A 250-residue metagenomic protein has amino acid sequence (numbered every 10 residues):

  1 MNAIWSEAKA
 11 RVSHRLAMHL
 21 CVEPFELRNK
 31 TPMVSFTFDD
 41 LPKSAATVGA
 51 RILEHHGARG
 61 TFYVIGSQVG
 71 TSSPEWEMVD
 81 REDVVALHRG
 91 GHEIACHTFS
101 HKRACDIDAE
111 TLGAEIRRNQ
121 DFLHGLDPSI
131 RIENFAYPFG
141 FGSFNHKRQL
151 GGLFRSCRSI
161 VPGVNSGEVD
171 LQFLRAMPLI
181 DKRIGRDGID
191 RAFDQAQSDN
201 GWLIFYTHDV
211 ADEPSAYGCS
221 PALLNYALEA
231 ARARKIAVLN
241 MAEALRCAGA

Functional and structural regions predicted by a protein language model:
N2-A3: Carbohydrate transferase catalytic cores enriched for Leloir-type hexosyltransferases
E7-E93, Q120-G125, R131-Y137, D194-Q195 (+2 more regions): Active-site beta->alpha N-cap acidic-glycine motif
A17-R28, G70-T71, H124-G125, S156-V169 (+3 more regions): C-terminal domain-boundary segment and adjacent tail
P32-S35, G201-F205: Generic beta-sheet signal
F38-D40, F62-G66, C96-T98, A136-F139 (+3 more regions): A cross-domain feature marking catalytic cores of carbohydrate-active enzymes and several ubiquitous metabolic/repair
V48, S72, H101-Q197, C219 (+2 more regions): Catalytic domains of cell-wall/extracellular-matrix polysaccharide-remodeling enzymes, centered on de-N-acetylation
E82-E110: N-terminal/domain-start segments enriched in small and hydrophobic, helix-friendly residues, covering either
